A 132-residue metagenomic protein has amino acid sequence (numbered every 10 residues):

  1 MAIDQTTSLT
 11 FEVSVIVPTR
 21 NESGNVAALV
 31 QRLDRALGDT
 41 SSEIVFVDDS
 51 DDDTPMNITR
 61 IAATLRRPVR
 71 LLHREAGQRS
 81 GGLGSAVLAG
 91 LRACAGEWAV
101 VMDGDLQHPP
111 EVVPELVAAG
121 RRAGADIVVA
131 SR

Functional and structural regions predicted by a protein language model:
M1-R35: N-proximal low-complexity "stem/linker" segments adjacent to membrane-targeting elements
T10-S14, D34-V45, R67-V69: Short loop->beta transition adjacent to catalytic acidic/histidine clusters or analogous donor-positioning motifs
E22-N25, S50, P109: Donor nucleotide-sugar binding loop of glycosyltransferases
S42, P55-A89, A93: Conserved donor nucleotide-binding strand/loop of the catalytic core
D48-M56, L106: A conserved acidic beta->alpha catalytic loop
R74, M102-G104: Catalytic metal- and UDP-sugar-binding loop of GT-A-like glycosyltransferases, i.e., residues flanking the conserved
A99: Short aromatic/hydrophobic "clamp" motif used to bind/position activated sugar donors
V113-S131: Conserved donor-nucleotide/metal-binding helix-loop-beta segment in metal-dependent transferases, i.e., the alpha-helix
